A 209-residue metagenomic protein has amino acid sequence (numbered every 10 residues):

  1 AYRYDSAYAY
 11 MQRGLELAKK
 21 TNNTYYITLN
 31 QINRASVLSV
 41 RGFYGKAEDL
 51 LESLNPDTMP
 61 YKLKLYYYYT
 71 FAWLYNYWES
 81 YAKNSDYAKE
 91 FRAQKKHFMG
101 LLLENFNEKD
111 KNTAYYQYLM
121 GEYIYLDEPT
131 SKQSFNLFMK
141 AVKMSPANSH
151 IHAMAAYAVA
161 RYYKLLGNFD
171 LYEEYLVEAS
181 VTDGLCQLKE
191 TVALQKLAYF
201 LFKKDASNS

Functional and structural regions predicted by a protein language model:
A1-S209: A "functional boundary" signal
